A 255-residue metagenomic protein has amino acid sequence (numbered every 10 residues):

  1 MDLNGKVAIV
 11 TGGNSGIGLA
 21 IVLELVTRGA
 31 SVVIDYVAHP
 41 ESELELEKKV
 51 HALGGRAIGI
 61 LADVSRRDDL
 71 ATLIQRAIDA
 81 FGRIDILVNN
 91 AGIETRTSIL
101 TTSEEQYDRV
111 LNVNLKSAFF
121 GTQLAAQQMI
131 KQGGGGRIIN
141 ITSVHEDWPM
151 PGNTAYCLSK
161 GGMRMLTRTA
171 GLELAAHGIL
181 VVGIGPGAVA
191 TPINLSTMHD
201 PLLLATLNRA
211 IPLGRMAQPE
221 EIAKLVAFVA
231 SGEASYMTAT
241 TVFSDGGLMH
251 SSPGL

Functional and structural regions predicted by a protein language model:
V7, N14-S15: Conserved glycine-rich cofactor-binding loop
S98-I99, S103-L111, L203, L207: Substrate-binding pocket helix/loop in short-chain dehydrogenase/reductase
T122, S159, T167: Active-site helix of classical SDR
Q127, L172-E173, S235: Alpha-helical segment proximal to the catalytic Tyr-Lys
S143: Residue(s) in the substrate-gating loop at a strand-loop-helix junction that position the organic substrate next
W148, A227, T238-L255: Short C-terminal tail/terminal secondary-structure segment of NAD(P)H-dependent dehydrogenase/reductase domains
A175, L180, M237-A239: Short, small/polar-rich loop/turn modules that mediate ligand/substrate recognition or access, typified
